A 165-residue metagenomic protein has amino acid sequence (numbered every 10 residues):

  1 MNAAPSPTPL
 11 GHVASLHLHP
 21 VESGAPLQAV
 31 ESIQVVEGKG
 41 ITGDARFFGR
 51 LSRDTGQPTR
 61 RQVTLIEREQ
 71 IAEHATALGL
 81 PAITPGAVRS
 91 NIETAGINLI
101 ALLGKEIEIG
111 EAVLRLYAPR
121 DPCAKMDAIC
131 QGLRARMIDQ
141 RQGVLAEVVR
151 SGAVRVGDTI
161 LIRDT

Functional and structural regions predicted by a protein language model:
M1-I109, V113, A118-P119, S151 (+1 more regions): Electropositive, beta-rich accessory/interaction domains or terminal extensions that provide binding surfaces
Q70-E73, K125, L133: Exposed alpha-helical structural elements
P81-R89, A128-Q142: Short, basic/aromatic beta-hairpin or loop at an interaction surface
R115-A118, R136-V149: Active-site scaffold segments
R120-A124: Well-ordered mid-protein domain cores that form the structural environment of catalytic cofactors
L145-T165: Well-ordered alpha/beta subsegment
